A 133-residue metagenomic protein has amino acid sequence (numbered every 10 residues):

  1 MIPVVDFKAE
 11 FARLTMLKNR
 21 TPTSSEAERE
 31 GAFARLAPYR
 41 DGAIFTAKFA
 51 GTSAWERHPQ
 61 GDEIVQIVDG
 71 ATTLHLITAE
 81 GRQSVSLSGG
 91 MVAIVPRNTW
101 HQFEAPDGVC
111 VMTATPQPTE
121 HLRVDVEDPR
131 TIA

Functional and structural regions predicted by a protein language model:
M1-T46, T131-A133: A short, N-terminal "cap"/entry segment at the start of jelly-roll beta-barrel domains of the cupin/DSBH fold
R35, G51-W55: Short, charged beta-strand/loop "edge" motif centered at a coil->beta-strand transition that forms conserved
A43, I64, A71-T73, W100 (+1 more regions): Structural motif
K48-F49, H58-T78, A114: Short, conserved beta-strand element in jelly-roll/cupin
W55-H58, D62-V68, S84-V85, A93 (+1 more regions): His/acidic/aromatic-lined binding-pocket segments of jelly-roll/cupin-type domains and related regulatory beta-sandwich
T78-R97: Short acidic-glycine-tyrosine-enriched beta hairpin
S88, R97-D125: Ligand-binding loop in jelly-roll beta-barrel domains
D125-T131: Short, charged, intrinsically disordered terminal tails
